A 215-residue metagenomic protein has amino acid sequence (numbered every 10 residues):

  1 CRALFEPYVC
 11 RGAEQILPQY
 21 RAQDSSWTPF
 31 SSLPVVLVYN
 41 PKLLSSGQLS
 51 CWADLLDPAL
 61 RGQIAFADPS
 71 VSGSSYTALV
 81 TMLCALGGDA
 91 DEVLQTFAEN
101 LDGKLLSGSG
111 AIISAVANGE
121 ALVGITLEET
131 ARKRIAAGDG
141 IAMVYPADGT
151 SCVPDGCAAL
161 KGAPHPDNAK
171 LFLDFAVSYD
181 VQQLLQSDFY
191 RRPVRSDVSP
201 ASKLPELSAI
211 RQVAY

Functional and structural regions predicted by a protein language model:
C1-E120: Extracytoplasmic ligand-binding site segments that recognize negatively charged/polar headgroups
F5-G12, S26-T28, A53-L56, L122-V123 (+3 more regions): Short beta-strand->loop
Q19, L33, L94-A98, L105-L106 (+3 more regions): Periplasmic-binding protein-like
V38-L43, L83, V153-H165, L184-L185: A bilobed periplasmic-binding-protein/Venus flytrap-type ligand-binding module shared by bacterial periplasmic
G62-S70, F175-V198: Periplasmic-binding protein-like
A90, P193-Y215: An extracytoplasmic/periplasmic, membrane-proximal ligand-sensing/linker region
V93, L127, D155, P164-A176 (+1 more regions): Short amphipathic alpha-helical coupling segments at ligand-binding clamshell hinges and other catalytic/signaling
A117, A121-G140, F189: A ligand-binding cleft/hinge motif common to bilobed small-molecule-binding domains
